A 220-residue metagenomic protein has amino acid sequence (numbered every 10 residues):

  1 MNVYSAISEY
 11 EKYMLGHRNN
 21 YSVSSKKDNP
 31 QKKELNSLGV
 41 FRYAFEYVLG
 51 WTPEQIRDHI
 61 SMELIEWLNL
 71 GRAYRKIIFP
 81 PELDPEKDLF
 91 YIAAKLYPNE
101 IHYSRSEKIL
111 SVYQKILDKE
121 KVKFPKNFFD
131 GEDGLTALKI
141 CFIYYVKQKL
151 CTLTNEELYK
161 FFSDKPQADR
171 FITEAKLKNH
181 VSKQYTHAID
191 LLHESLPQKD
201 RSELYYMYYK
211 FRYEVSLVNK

Functional and structural regions predicted by a protein language model:
M1-K220: Functional cation/ligand-contacting sites centered on basic and imidazole/sulfhydryl donors
